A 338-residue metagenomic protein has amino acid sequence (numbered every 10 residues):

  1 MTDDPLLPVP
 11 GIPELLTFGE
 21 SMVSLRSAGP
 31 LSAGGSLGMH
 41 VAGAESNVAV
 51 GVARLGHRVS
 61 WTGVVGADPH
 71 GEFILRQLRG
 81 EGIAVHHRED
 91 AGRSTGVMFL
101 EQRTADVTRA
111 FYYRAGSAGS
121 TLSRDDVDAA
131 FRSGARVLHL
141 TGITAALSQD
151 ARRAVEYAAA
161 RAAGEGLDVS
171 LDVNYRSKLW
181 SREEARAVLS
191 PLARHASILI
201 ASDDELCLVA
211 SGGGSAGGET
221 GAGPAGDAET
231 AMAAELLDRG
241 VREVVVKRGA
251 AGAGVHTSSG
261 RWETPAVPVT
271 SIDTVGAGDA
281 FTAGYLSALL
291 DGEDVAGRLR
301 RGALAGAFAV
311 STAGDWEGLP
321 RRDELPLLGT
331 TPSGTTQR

Functional and structural regions predicted by a protein language model:
M1-L16, A160-R161, G212-R338: Conserved phosphate-binding/catalytic region of the ribokinase-like
T2-I83, T270-I272, Q337-R338: Glycine-rich phosphate/adenosyl-contacting loop at the front of the ribokinase-like
V50, V97-E101, G252-V255: Short beta-strand scaffold segments in enzyme catalytic cores
V52, S202, G278: Short, conserved phosphate/pyrophosphate- and ester-handling motifs at nucleotide-, phospho-/glycolipid
A53, R79, A160-G164, A193 (+1 more regions): Anion (oxyanion) recognition and catalysis
R58-G142, L327-R338: Conserved N-terminal subdomain of the carbohydrate kinase-like
V137, I143-A231, A251-A253: Conserved beta-alpha-beta core of the PfkB/ribokinase-like small-molecule kinase fold
